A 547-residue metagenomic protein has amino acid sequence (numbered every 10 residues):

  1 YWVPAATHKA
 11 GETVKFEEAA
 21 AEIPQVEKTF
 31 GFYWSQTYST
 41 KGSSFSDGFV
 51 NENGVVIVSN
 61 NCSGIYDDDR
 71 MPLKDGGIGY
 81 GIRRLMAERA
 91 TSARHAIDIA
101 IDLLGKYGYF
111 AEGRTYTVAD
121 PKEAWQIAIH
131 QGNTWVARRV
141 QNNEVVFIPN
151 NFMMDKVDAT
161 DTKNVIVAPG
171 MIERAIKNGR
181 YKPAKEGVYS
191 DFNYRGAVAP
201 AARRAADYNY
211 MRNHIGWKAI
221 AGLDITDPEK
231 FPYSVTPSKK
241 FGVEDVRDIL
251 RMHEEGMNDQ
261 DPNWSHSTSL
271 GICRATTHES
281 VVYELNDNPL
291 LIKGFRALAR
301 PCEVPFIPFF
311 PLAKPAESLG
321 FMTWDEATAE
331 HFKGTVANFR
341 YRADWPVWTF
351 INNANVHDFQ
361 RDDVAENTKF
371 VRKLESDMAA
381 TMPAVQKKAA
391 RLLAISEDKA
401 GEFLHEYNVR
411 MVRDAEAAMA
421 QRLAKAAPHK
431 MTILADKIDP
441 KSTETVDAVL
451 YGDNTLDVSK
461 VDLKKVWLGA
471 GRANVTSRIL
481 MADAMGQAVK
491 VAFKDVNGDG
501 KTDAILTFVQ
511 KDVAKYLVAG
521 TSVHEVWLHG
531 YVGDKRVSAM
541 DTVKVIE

Functional and structural regions predicted by a protein language model:
Y1-G79, I99-K240: A contiguous strand-loop segment
I225-E326: Long, well-ordered mid-to-C-terminal structural blocks that present hydrophobic/aromatic surfaces
A299-E303, P311-A426: Charged low-complexity "KEKE/polyampholyte" interaction tracts
A426-Y451: Boundary/junction segments of secreted and surface-exposed precursor proteins
K441, N474-T476, L480-K515: Acidic, glycine-anchored loop motifs typical of Ca2+
K441-S442, N454-D462: A short beta-turn/strand-edge loop motif at beta-sheet boundaries
G452, V466, L528-G530: Residue-level detector of buried hydrophobic side-chain packing in well-ordered secondary-structure elements
V458-M481: Short, surface-exposed alpha-helix to beta-strand junction/turn motifs within ectodomains of secreted and cell-envelope
